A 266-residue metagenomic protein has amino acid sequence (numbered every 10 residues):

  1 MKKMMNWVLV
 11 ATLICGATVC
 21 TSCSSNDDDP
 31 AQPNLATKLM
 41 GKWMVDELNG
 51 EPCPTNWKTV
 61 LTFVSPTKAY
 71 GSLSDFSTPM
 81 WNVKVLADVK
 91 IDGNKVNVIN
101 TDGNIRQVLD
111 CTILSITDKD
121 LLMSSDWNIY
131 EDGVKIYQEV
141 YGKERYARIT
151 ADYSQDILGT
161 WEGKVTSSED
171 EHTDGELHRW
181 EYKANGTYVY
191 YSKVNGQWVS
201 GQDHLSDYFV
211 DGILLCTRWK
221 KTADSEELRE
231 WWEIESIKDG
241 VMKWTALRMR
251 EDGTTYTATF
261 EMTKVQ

Functional and structural regions predicted by a protein language model:
M1-L9: Bacterial N-terminal signal peptides that target proteins for export
M5, G16-K42, G142-A151, T259-Q266: Bacterial Sec-dependent N-terminal signal peptides
D28, A223-Q266: Hydrophilic extracytoplasmic domains
L35-P54, Y146, T150-T173, D207: Tryptophan-anchored aromatic micro-motifs
L39, W43, L61-F63, V89-I91 (+9 more regions): Fold-core signature of tandem repeat domains
V45-G50, G71-S77, V98-D102, S124-I129 (+4 more regions): Beta-turn initiation residues at beta-strand->coil junctions
C53-N97, H172-T222: N-terminal glycine/threonine-rich, aromatic-flanked beta-hairpin/loop signature
W127-G159, D203-D207, A246-Q266: Edge beta-strand at a domain terminus
